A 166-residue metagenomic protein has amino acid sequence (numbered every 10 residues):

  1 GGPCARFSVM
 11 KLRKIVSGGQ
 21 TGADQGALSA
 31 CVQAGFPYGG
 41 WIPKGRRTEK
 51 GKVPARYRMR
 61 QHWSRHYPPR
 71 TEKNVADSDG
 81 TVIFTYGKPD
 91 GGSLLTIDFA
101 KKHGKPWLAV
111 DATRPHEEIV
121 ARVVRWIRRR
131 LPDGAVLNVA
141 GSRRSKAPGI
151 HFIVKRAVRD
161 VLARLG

Functional and structural regions predicted by a protein language model:
K11-V136, R143, P148-L165: Acidic/glycine-enriched connector segments
